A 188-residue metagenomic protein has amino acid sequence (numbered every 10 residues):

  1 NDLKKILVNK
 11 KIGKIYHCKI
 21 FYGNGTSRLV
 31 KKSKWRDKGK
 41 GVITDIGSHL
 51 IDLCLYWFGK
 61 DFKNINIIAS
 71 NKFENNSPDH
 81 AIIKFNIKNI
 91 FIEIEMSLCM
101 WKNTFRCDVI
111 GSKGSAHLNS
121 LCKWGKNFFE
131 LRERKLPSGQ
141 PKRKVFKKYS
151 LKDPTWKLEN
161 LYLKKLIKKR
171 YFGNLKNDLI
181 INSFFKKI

Functional and structural regions predicted by a protein language model:
N1-E74: Predominantly a Rossmann-like dinucleotide-binding segment in NAD(P)-dependent oxidoreductases
K10, R132-R134, K165-R170: Short loop/turn hinge sites at secondary-structure boundaries
I46, T155, N177: Soluble or luminal CAZymes and related metallo-dependent hydrolases
I51-G125, T155-R170: Contiguous beta-strand/loop segments that form the cofactor/metal-binding neighborhood of enzyme cores
C107, W124-Q140: Short polybasic amphipathic segments
K142-K152: C-terminal "lid/loop" region of Rossmann-like NAD(P)-dependent oxidoreductases
L161-I188: C-terminal helix-rich "cap/oligomerization" subdomain common to oxidoreductases
